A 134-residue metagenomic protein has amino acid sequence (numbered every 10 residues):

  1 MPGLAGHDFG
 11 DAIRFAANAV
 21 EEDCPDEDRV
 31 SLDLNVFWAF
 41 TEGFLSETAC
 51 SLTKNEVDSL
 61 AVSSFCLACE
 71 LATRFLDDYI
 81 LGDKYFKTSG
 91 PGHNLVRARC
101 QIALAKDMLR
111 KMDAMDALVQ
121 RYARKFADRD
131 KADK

Functional and structural regions predicted by a protein language model:
G6-C50, C66-Y85: Active-site activation/catalytic loop segments of kinase-like enzymes and analogous catalytic loops in related
D33, S51-K54, M112, D116: General structural signal for secondary-structure boundaries
E47-N55, A127-K134: Intrinsically disordered, low-complexity coil segments
L52-S64: All-alpha amphipathic helical-bundle segments outside canonical DNA-binding/catalytic cores that form hydrophobic
E70-K134: ATP/Mg2+ or Mg2+-diphosphate-binding catalytic cores that bind nucleotide phosphates or diphosphates via glycine-rich
